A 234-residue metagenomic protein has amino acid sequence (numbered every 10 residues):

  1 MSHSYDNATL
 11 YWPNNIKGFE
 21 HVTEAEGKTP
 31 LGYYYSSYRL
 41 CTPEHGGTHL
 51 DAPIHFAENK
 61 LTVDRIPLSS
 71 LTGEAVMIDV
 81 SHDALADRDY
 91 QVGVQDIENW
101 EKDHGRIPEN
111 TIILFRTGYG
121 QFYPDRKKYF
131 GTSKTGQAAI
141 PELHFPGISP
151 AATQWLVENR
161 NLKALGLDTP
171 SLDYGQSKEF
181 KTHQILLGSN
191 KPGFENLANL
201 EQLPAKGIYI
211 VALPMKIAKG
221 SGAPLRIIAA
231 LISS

Functional and structural regions predicted by a protein language model:
M1-S234: Active-/binding-site microenvironments in catalytic and ligand-binding cores
